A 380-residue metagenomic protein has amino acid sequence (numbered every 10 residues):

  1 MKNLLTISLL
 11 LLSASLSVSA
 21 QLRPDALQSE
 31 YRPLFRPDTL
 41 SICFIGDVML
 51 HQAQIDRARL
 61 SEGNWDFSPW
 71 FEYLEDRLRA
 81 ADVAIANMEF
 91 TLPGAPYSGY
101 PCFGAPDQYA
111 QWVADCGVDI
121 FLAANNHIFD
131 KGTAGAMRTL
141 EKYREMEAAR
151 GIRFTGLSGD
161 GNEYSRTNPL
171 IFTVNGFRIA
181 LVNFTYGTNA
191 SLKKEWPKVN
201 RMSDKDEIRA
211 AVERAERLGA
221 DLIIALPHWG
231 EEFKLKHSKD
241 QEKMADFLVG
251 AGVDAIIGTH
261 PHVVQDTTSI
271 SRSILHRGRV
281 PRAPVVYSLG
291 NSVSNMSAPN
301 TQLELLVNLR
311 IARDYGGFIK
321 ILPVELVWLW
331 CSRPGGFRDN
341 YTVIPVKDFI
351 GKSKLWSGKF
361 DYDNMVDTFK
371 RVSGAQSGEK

Functional and structural regions predicted by a protein language model:
M1-L22: Bacterial Sec-dependent N-terminal signal peptides
Q21-K380: Acidic, metal/ion-coordinating pockets
